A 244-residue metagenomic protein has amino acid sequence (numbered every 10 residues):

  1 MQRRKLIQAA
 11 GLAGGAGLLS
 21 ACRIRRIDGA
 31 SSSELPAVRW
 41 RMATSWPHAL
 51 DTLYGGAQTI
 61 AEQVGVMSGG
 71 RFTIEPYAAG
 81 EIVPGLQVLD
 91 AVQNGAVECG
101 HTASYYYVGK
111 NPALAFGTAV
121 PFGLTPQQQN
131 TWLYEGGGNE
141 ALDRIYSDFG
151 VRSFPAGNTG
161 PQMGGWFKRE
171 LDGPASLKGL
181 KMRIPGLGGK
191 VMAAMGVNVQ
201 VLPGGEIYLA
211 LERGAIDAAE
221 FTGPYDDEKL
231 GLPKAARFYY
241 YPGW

Functional and structural regions predicted by a protein language model:
Q2-Q129, R144-W244: N-terminal secretory/targeting leader peptides
Q128-G137: A gly/proline- and charged-residue-enriched helix-loop-helix capping module
